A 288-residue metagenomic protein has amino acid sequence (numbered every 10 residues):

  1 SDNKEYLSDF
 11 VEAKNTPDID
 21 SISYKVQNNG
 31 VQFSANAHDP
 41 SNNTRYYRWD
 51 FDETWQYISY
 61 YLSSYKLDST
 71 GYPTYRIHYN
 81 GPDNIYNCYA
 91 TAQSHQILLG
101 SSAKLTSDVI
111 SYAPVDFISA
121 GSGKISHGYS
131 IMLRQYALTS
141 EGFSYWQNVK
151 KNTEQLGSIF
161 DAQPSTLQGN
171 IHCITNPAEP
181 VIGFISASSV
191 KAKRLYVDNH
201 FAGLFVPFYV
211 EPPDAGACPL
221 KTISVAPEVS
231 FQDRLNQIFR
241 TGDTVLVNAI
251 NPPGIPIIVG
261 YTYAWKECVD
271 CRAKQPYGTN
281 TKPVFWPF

Functional and structural regions predicted by a protein language model:
D2-F288: A sequence/structural signal for flexible, mid-protein segments enriched in small/helix-disrupting residues
